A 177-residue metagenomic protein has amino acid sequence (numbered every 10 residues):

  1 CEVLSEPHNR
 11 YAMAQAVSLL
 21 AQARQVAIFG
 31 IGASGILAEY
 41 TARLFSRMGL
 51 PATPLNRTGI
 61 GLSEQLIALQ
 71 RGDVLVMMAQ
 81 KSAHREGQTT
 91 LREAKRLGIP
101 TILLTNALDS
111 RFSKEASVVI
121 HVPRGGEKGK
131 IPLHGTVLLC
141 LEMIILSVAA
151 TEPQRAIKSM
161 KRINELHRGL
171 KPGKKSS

Functional and structural regions predicted by a protein language model:
L4-Q22: A short, well-structured juxtamembrane/interface segment
N9, A149-E152, K171: Secondary-structure transition/hinge residues
L20, K81-S82, R162-I163: Generic hydrophobic, helix-prone segments enriched in Leu/Val/Ile
A21, P54, K175: Bacterial carbohydrate/catabolite-sensing allosteric modules
R24-C140, I145-P153: Glycine-rich phosphate-binding loops that contact phosphosugars or nucleotide phosphates
Q154-S177: A short, charged, Gly/Pro-tolerant segment at domain boundaries
